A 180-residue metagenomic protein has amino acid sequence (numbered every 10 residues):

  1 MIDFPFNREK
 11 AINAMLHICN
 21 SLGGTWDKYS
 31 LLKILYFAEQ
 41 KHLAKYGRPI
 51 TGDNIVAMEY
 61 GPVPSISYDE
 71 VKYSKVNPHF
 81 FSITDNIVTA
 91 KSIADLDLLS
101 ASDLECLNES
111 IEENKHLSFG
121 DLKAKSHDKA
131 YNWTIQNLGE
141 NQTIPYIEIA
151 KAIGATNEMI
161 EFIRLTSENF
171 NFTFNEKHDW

Functional and structural regions predicted by a protein language model:
M1-W180: Domain-edge interaction signal
